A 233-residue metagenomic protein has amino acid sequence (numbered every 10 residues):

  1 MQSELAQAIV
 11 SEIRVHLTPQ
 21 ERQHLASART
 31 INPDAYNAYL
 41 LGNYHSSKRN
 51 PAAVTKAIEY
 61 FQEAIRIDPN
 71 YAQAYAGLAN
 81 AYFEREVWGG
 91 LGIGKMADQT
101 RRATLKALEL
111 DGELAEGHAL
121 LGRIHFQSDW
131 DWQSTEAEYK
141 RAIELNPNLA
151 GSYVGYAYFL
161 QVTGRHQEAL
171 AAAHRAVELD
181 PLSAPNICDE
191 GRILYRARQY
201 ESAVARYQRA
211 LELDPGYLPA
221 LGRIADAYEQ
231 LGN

Functional and structural regions predicted by a protein language model:
M1-N233: Acidic, proline/glycine-rich low-complexity intrinsically disordered segments
